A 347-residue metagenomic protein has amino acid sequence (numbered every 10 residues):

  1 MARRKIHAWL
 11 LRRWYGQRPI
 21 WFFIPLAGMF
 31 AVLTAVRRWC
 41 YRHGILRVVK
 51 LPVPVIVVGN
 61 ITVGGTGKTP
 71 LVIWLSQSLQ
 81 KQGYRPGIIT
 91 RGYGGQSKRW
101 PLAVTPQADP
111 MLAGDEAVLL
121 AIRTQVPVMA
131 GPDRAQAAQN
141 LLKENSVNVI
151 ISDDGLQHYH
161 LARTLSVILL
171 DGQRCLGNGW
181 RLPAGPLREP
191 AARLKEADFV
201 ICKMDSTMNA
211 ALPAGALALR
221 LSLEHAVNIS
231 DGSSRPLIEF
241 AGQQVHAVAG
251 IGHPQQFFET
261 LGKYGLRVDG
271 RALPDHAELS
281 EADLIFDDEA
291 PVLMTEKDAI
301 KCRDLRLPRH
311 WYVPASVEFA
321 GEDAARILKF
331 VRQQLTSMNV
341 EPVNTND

Functional and structural regions predicted by a protein language model:
M1-W9, I20, K81-Q82, Y159-D347: ATP-dependent carboxylate-amine ligase
A2-P54: A transmembrane-helix-recognition feature enriched in membrane-embedded lipid enzymes and envelope glyco-/phospholipid
M29, T69, L120, D153 (+3 more regions): Residue-level signal for inorganic ion chemistry
W39-P106, D347: Walker A (P-loop) phosphate-binding motif
G65, A137-N140, Q256-F257, K301-C302: Phosphate- and divalent-cation-binding pockets in alpha/beta enzyme and binding domains that engage nucleotide-derived
R85-T90, P127-A130, V268-A272: Conserved RecA-like helicase motor-core motifs
G92-L212: Phosphate/Mg2+-binding loops and adjacent switch elements in nucleotide/diphosphate-handling enzyme cores
